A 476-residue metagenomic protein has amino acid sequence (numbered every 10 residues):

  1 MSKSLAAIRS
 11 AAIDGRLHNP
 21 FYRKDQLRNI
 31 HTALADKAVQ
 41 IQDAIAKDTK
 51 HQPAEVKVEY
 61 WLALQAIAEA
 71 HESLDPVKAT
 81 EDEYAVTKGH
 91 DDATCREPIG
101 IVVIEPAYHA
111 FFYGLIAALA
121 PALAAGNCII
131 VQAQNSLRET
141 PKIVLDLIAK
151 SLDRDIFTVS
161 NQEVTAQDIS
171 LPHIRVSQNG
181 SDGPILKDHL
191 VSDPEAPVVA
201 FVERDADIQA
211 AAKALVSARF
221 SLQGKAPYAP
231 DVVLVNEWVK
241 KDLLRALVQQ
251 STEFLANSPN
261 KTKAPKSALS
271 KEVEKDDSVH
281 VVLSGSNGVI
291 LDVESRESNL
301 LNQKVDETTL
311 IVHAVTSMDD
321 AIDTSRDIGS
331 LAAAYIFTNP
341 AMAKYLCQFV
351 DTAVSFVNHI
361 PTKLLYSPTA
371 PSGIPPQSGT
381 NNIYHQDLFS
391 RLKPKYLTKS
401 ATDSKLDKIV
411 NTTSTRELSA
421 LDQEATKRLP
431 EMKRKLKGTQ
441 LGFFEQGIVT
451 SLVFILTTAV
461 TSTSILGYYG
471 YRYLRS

Functional and structural regions predicted by a protein language model:
M1-E97, P121, D403-I448, T461-S476: N-terminal Rossmann-like NAD(P)+-binding subdomain of aldehyde/semialdehyde dehydrogenases
S10-R16, L234-V235, I290-D292, V305-T316 (+1 more regions): Short, well-ordered beta-strand elements within core beta-sheets of diverse protein domains
R23, G126, V202, N236 (+1 more regions): Residue-level signal for inorganic ion chemistry
Y84-S217, V453-F454, T463, G467-R475: Rossmann-like NAD(P) dinucleotide-binding subdomain of oxidoreductase/dehydrogenase enzymes
K150-L152, S181-R296, V357: ALDH superfamily catalytic-core signature
S160-S170, D277-V281, E294-S298: Short acidic low-complexity segments
V282-I290, R296-L310, D327-A333, V354: Conserved glycine-rich beta-strand-loop-beta hairpin in the small C-terminal domain of fold type I
M318, I322-K408, L474: C-terminal core of ALDH-fold dehydrogenases
